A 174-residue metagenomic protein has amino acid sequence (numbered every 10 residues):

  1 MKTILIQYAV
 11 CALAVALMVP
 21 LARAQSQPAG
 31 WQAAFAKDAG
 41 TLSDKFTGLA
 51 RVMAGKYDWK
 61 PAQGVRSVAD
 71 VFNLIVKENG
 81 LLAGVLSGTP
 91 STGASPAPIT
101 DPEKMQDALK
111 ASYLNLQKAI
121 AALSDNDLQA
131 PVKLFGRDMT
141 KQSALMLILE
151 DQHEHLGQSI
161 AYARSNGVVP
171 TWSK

Functional and structural regions predicted by a protein language model:
M1-Q7: Positively charged n-region of N-terminal signal peptides that target proteins for export
Y8-P20: Bacterial N-terminal signal peptides
A24-Q27: Boundary of Sec targeting at the N-terminus
A29-A36, D101-Q106: Active-site rim elements
A36-A50, K56-S95, K133-K174: Short, contiguous alpha-helical
G55, S124, L128, V168: Glycine-rich, flexible loop/turn motifs
T100-K133, M139-E154: Acidic/histidine-rich alpha-helical segments that form the ligand environment of transition-metal centers
